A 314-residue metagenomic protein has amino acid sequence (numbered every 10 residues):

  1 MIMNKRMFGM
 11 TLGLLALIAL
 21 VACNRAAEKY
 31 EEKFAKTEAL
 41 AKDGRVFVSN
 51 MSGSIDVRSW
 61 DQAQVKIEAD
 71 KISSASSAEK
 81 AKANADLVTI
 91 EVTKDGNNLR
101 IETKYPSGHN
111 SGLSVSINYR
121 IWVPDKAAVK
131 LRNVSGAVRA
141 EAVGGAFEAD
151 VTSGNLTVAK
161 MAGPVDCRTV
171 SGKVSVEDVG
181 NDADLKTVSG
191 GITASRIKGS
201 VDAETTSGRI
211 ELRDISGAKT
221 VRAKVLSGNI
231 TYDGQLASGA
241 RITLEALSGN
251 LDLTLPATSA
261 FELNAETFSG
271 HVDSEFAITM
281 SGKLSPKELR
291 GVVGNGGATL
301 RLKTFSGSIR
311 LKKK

Functional and structural regions predicted by a protein language model:
I2-K314: Intrinsically disordered, low-complexity terminal regions
